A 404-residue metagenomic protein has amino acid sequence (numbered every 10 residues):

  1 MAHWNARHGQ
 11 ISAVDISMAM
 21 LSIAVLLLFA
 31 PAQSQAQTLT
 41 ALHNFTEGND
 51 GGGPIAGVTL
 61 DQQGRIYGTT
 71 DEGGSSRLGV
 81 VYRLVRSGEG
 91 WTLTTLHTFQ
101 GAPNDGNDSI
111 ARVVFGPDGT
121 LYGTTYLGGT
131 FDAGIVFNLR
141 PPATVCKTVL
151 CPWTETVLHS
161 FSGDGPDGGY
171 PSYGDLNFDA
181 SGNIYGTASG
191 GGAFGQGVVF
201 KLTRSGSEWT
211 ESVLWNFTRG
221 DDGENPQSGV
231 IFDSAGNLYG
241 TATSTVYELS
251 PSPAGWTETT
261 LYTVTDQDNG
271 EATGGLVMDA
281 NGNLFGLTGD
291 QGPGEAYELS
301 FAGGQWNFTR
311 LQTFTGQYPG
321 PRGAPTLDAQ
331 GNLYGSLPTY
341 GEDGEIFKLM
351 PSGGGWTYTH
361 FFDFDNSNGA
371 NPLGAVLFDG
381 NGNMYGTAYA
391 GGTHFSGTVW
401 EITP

Functional and structural regions predicted by a protein language model:
A2-P404: Extracellular beta-propeller repeat domains
